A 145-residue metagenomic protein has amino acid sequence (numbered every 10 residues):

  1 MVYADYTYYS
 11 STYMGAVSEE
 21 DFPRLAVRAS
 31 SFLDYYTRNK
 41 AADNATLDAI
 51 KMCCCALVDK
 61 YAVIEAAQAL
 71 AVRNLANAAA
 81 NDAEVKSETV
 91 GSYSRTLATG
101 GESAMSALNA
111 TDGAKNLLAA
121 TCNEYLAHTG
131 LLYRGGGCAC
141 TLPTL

Functional and structural regions predicted by a protein language model:
M1-L145: Divalent metal-cofactor coordination and adjacent catalytic microenvironments
